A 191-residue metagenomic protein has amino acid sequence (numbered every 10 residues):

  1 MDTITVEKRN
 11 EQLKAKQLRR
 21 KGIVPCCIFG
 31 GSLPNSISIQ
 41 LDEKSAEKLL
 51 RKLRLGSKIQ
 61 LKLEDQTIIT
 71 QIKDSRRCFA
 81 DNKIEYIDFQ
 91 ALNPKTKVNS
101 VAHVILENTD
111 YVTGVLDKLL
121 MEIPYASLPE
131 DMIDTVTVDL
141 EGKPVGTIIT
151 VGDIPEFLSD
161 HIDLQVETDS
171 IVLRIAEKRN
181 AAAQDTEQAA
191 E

Functional and structural regions predicted by a protein language model:
M1-E191: Acidic, negatively charged sequence tracts
